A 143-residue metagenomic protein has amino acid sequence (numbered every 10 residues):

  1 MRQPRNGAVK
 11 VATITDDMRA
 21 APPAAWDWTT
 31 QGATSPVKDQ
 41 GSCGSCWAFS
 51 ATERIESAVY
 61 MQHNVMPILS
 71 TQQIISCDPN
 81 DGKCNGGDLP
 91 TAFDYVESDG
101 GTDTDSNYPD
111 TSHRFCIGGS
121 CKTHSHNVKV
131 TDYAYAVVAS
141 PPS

Functional and structural regions predicted by a protein language model:
M1-D27: N-terminal zymogen propeptides
Q3, Q31, Q40, Q62 (+1 more regions): Residue-identity detector for glutamine
N6-T15, E56-Q62, N107-Y108: Short, solvent-exposed loop/turn and secondary-structure capping segments
V9-T13, T34-V37, D132-V137, S143: Generic low-polarity alpha-helical segments
P22, W26-W28, W47-E56, I68 (+1 more regions): Predominantly the structural core of cysteine protease catalytic domains
W26-P36: Short, conserved catalytic-motif segment at the N-terminal edge
S35-S45: Active-site-proximal loop motif in hydrolases
